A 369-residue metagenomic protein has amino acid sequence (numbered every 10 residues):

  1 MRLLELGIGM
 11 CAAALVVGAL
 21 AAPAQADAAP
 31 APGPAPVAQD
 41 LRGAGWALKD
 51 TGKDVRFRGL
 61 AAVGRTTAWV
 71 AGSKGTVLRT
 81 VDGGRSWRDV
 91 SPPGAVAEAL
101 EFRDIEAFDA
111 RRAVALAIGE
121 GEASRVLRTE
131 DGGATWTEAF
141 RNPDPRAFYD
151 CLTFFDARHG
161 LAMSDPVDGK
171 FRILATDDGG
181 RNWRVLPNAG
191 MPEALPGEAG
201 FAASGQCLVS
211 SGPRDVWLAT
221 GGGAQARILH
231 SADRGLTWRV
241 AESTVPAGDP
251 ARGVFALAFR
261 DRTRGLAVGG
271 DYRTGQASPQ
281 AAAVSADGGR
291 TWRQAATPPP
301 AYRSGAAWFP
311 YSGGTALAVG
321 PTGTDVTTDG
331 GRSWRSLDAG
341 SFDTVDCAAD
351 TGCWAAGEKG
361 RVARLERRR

Functional and structural regions predicted by a protein language model:
R2-A28: Secretory targeting and sorting signals
Q25-L41: Intrinsically disordered, low-complexity terminal tails and inter-domain linkers enriched for S/T/G/P/D/E
P36-R369: Residue-level hotspots at or immediately adjacent to binding/recognition sites across diverse folds
